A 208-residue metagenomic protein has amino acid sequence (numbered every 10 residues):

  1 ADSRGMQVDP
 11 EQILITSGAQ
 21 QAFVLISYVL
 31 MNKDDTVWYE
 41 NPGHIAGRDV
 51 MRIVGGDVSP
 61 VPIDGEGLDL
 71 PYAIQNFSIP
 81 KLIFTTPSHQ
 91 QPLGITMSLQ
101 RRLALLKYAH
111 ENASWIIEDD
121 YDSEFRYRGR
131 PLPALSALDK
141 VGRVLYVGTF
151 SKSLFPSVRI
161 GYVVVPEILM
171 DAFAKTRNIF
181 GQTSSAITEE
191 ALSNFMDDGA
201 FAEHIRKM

Functional and structural regions predicted by a protein language model:
A1-N112, E124-F125, R130-V141: Conserved core of the PLP fold type I
K140-K207: Conserved core segment of the aminotransferase class I/II
